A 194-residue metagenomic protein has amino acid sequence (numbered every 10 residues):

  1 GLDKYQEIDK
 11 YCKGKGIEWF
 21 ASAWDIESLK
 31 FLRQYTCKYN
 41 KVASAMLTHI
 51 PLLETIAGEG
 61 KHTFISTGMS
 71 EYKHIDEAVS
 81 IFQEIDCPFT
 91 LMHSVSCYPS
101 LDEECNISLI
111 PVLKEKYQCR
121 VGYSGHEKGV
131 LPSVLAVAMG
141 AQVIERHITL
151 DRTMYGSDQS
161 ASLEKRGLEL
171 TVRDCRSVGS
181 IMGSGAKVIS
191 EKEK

Functional and structural regions predicted by a protein language model:
G1-K194: Catalytic cores and adjacent flexible loops of soluble metabolic enzymes that perform enolate/carbanion chemistry on
